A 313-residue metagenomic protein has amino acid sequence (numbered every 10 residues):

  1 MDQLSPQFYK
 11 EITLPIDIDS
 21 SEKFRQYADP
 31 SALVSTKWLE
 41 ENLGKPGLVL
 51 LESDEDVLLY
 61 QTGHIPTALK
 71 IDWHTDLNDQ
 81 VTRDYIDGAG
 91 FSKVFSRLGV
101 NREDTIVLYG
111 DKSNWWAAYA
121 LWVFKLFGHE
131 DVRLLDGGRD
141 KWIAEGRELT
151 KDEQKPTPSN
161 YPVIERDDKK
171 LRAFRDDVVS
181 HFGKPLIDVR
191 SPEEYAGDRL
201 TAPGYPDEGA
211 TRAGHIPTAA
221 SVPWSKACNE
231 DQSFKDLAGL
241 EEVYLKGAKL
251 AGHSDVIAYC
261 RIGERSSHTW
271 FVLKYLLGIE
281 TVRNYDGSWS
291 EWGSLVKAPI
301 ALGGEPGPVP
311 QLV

Functional and structural regions predicted by a protein language model:
P6-P30, D79, Y85-F182, D198-R199 (+3 more regions): Thiolate-centered catalytic microenvironments shared by cysteine-dependent enzyme domains
I18-E103, D177-H253: Positively charged, proline/Ser/Thr-rich regional signature most characteristic of the Rhodanese/CDC25-like
L39, A68, F124, W142 (+3 more regions): Terminal peptide-recognition signature
T62, A144, S294: Phosphate-coordinating loops and pocket residues in cytosolic domains that bind phosphorylated ligands
I71-H74, D136, G303: Short beta->alpha connector loops at strand-helix junctions that form conserved, small/polar/Pro-enriched
G90-S96, L149-Y161, D236-G247, A301-V313: A polyampholytic, Gly/Pro-enriched intrinsically disordered region
T281-L312: Cysteine-dependent PTP/DSP-like catalytic domain, specifically the C-terminal lobe
